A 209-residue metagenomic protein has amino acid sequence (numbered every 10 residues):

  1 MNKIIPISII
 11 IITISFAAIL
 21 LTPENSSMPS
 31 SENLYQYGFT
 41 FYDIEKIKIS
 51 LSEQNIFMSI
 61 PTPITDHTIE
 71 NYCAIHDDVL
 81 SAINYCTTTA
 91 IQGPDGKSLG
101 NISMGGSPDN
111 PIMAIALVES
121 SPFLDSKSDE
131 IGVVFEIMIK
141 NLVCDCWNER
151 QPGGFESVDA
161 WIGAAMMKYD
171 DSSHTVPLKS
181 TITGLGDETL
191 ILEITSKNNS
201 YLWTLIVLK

Functional and structural regions predicted by a protein language model:
M1-I4: Positively charged n-region of N-terminal signal peptides that target proteins for export
P6, M138, T183-L185: Exposed regions on extracellular, virion, or secretory-pathway luminal proteins
I7-L20: Hydrophobic membrane-insertion alpha-helices, especially the h-region of bacterial N-terminal signal peptides
T22-H76, Y85, N110: Short helix/turn-capping signatures at newly exposed starts of structured segments
S59-G105, N148-I194: A cross-family detector of function-defining hotspots
I91-Q92, V118-P122, I206-K209: Secondary-structure transition/turn motif
L99-Y169: Long, charged/polar, surface-exposed segments that mediate recognition or autoinhibition
S196-K209: Short, low-complexity, Pro/Ser/Thr/Gly-rich segments in the mature regions of secreted, periplasmic
